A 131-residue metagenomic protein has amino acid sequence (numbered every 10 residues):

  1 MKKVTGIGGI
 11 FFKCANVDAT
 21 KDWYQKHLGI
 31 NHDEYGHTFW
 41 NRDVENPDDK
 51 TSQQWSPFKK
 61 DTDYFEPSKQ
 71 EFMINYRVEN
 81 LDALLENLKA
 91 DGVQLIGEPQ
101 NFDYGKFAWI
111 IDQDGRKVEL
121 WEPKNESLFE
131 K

Functional and structural regions predicted by a protein language model:
M1-G9, Y35, L85-K131: Vicinal oxygen chelate
K2-T5, F11-W55, A90: Core segments of cupin and vicinal oxygen chelate
K2-V4, Y64-S68: Short, flexible turn/loop "capping" segments at secondary-structure junctions
Q54, N75, K117: Short hydrophobic-acidic sequence motifs that mark active-site Asp/Glu residues
W55-K60, V93: Short amphipathic beta-strand starts and helix->beta connectors
P67-L88, V93: Mid-chain, well-packed structural core segment of small domains
